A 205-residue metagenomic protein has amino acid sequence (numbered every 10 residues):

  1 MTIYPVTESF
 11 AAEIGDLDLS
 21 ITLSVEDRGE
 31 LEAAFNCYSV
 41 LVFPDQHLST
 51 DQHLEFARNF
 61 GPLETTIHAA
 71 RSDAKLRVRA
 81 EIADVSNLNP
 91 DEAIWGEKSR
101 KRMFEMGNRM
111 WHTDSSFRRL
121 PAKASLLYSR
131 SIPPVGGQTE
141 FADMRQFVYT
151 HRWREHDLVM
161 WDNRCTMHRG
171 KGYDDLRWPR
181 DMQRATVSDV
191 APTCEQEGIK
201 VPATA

Functional and structural regions predicted by a protein language model:
T2-M160, R164-A205: Fe(II)/2-oxoglutarate oxygenase catalytic core
